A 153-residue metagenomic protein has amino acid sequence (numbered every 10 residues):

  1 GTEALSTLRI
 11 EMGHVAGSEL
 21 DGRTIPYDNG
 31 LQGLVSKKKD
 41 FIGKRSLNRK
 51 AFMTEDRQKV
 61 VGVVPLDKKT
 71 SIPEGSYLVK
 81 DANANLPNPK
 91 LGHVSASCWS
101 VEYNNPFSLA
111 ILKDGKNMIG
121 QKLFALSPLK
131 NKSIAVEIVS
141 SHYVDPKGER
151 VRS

Functional and structural regions predicted by a protein language model:
G1-S153: Conserved, structured C-terminal
